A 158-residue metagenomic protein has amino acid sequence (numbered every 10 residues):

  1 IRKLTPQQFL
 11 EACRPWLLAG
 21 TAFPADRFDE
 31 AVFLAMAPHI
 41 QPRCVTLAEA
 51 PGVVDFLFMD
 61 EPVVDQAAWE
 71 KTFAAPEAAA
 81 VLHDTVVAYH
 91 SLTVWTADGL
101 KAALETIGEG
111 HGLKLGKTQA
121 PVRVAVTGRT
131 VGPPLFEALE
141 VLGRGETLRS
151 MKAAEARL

Functional and structural regions predicted by a protein language model:
I1, A48-P51, G128-L135: Short helix-capping/linker segments at secondary-structure and domain boundaries
R2-H111: Small-residue-rich helix-loop
D98-L158: Charged substrate- and nucleic-acid-binding regions of tRNA-handling and nucleotidyl-transfer enzymes, centered on
